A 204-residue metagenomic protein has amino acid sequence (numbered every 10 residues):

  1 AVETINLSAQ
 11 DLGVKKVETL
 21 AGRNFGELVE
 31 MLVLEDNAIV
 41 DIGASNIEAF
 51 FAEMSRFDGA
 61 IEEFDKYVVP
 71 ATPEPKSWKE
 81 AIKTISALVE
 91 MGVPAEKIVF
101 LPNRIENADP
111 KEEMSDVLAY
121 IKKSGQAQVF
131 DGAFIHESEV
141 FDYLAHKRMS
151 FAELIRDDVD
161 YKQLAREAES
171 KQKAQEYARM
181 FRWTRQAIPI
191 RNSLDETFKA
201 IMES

Functional and structural regions predicted by a protein language model:
A1-F25: Walker A/P-loop NTP-binding active-site region of P-loop NTPases, recognizing the glycine-rich GxxxxGKT/S
I5-N6, I39-D41, Y67-T72, F100-R104: Conserved beta-strand segments of the P-loop GTPase G domain that flank and frequently precede/overlap
E18-E30, G43-I61: Switch II of P-loop NTPase G domains
V33-N37, F51-P75: Inter-motif core of Ras-like GTPase G domains
F57-I61, P73-N107: Conserved C-terminal guanine-recognition region of P-loop GTPase G domains, centered on the G4
A71-E74, K97-S115, A133-F151: G-domain G4 guanine-recognition motif of GTPases
L118-A178: Beta-strand-loop-alpha "switch" segments that mediate conformational coupling across diverse proteins
K171-S204: C-terminal accessory extensions appended to soluble enzyme cores
